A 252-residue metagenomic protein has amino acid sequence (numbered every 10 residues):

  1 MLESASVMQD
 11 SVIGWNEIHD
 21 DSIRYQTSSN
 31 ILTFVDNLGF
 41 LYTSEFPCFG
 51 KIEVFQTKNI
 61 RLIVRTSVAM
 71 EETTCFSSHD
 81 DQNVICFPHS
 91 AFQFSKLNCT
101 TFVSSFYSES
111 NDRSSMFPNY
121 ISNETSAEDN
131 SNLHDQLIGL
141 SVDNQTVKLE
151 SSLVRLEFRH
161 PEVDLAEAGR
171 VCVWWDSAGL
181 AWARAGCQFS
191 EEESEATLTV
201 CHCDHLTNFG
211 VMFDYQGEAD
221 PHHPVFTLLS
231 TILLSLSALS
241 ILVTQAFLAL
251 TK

Functional and structural regions predicted by a protein language model:
M1-R170: Extracellular GAIN/GPS-associated region
L2, S22-Y25, E150, A166 (+4 more regions): Intrinsic disorder
I18, R61, A185, F213-D214: A generic "cationic amphipathic patch" detector
I121, Q136-L140, L180-R184, E191-E192 (+1 more regions): Short amphipathic alpha-helical surface micro-motifs
E128-N130, S177, A219: Homeobox/homeodomain signature
V147-M212: Proteolytic-maturation and junctional protease-sensitive modules
E193, H202-T207, V211-K252: Hydrophobic alpha-helical transmembrane segments corresponding to the first two to three helices of multi-pass helical
